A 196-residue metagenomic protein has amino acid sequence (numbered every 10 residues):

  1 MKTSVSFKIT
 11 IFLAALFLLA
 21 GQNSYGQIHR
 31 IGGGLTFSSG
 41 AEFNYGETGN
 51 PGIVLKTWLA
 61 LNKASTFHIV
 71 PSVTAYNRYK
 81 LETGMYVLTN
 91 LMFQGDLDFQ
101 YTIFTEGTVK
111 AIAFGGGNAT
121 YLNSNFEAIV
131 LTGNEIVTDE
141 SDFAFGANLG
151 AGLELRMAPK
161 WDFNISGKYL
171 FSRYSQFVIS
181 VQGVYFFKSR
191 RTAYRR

Functional and structural regions predicted by a protein language model:
K2-I11: Bacterial N-terminal signal peptides that target proteins for export
T10-A20: Bacterial N-terminal signal peptides
Q22-H68, V178-R190, R196: Short glycine/proline- and aromatic-enriched beta-strand/turn motifs that initiate or cap beta-hairpins
Q27-I31, E47-I53, V87-G95, V109 (+2 more regions): Residues that define the transmembrane beta-barrel architecture of outer-membrane proteins
I31-F37, I69-V73, L97, A111-G117 (+3 more regions): Membrane-embedded beta-strand positions of outer-membrane beta-barrel proteins
F43-N50, K80-V87, S124-T132, S175-Q182: Outer-membrane beta-barrel translocator domains and adjoining extracellular loop/strand segments of Gram-negative
K56-I129, M157, F187: Gram-negative (and chloroplast) outer-membrane scaffold detector with strong preference for beta-barrel transmembrane
I69-V70, Y76-Y79, A147, G152-R196: Predominantly the C-terminal beta-signal and adjacent terminal strand-loop region of outer-membrane beta-barrel
